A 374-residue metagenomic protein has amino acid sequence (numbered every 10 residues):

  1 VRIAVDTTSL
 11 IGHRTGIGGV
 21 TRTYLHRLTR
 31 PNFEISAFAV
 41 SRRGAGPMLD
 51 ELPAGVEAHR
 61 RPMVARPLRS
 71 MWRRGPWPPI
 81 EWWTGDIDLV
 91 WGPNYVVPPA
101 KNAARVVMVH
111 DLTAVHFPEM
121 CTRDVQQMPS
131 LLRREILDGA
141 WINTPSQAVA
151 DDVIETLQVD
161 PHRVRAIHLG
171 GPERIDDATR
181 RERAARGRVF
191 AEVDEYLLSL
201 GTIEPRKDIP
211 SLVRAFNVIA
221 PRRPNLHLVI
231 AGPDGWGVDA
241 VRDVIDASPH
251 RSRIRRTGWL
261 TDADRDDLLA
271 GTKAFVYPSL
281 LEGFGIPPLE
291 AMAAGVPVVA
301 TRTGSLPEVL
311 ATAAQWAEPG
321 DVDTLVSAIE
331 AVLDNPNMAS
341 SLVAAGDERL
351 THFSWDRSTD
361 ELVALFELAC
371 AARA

Functional and structural regions predicted by a protein language model:
V1-A374: Carbohydrate transferase catalytic cores enriched for Leloir-type hexosyltransferases
